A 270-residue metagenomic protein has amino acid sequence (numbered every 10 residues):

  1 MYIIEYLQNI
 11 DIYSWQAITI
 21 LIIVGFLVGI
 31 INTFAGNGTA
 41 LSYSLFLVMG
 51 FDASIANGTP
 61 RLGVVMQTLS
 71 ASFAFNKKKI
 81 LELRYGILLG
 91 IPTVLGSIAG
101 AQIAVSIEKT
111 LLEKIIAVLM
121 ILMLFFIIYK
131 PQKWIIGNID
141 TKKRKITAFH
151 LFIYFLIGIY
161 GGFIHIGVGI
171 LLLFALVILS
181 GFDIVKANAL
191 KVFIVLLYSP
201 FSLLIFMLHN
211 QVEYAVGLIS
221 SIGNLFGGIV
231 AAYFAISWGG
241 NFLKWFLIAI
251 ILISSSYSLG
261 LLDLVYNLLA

Functional and structural regions predicted by a protein language model:
Y2-D52, N138-N188, L218: Selected transmembrane alpha-helices and immediately adjacent juxtamembrane segments of polytopic inner-membrane
Y6-W15, V105-I115, K143, Y214-L218 (+1 more regions): Interfacial loop-to-helix junctions that mark the boundaries of transmembrane helices in multi-pass membrane
A17, F51-M66, L112-M120, G158-G167 (+1 more regions): Structural signature of hydrophobic alpha-helical transmembrane segments
I18, R61, A117-M120, L124 (+3 more regions): Residues within membrane-spanning alpha-helices of integral membrane proteins, especially the hydrophobic core/packing
F51-P60, R84-L88, G181-V192: Membrane-interface alpha-helices at helix entry/exit sites of multi-pass transporters
G58-L111, S199-W245, A249: Selective hydrophobic functional segments
S70-K78, V118-K142, S255-L269: Transmembrane helix exit motif
